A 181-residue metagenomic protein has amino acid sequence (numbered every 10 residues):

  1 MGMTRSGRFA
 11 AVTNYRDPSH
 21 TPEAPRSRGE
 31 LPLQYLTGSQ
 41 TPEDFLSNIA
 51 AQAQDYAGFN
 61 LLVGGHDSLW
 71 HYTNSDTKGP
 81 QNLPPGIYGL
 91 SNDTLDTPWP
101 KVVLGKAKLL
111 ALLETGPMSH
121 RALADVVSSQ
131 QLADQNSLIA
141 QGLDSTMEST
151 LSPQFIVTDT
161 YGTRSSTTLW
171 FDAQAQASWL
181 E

Functional and structural regions predicted by a protein language model:
G2-E181: N-terminal nucleophile
